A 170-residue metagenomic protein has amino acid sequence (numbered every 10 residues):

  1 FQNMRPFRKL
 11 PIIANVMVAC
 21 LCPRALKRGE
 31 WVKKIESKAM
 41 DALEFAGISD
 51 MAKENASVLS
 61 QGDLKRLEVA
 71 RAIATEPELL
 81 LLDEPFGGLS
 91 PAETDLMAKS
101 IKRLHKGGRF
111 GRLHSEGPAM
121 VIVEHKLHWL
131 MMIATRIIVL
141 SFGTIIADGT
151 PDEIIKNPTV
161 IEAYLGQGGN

Functional and structural regions predicted by a protein language model:
M17, L21, G29-M51, E78 (+3 more regions): Conserved ABC ATPase "signature" region
N55-L59, D63: Conserved ABC ATPase signature
V69: Hydrophobic anchor residue at the start of the ABC signature
L80-E84: Catalytic Walker B motif of ABC-type/P-loop ATPase nucleotide-binding domains
L130-M132: A short, surface-exposed alpha-helical micro-motif characterized by mixed small hydrophobic and charged/polar residues
D148-G149: ABC ATPase "signature
